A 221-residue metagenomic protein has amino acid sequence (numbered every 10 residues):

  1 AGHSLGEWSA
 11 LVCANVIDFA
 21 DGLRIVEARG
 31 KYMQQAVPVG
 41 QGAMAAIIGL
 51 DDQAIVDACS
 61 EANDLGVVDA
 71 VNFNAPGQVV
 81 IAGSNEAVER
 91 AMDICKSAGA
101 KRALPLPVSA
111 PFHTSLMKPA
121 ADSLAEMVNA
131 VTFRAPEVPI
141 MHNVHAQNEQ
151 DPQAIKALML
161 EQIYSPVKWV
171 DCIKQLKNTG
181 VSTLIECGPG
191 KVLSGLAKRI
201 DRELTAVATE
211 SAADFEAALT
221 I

Functional and structural regions predicted by a protein language model:
A1-A10, D18: Gly/Ala-rich beta-loop-alpha elbow adjacent to hydrolase catalytic centers
G2, G22, L184-E186: Short glycine-aspartate micro-motif
S9, G77, S182-L184: N-terminal hydrophobic or amphipathic segments with adjacent small-residue motifs that include Sec signal peptides
A10-L11, S194: Short, hydrophobic alpha-helix immediately C-terminal to the catalytic nucleophile
A14-S165: Alpha/beta catalytic cores of group-transfer enzymes, especially the acyltransferase/condensing modules of polyketide
N129-I221: Acyltransferase/transacylase module recognition
